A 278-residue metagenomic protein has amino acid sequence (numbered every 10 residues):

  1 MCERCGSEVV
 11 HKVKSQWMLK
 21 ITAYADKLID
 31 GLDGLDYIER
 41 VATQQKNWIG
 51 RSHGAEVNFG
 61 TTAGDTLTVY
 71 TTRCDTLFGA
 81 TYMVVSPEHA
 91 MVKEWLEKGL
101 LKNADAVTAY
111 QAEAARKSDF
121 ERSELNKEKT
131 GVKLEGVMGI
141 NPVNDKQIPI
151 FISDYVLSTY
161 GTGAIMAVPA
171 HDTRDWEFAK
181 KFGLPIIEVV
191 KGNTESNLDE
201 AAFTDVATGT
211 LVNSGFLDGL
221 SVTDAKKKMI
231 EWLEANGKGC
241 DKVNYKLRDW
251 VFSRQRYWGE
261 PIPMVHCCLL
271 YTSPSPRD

Functional and structural regions predicted by a protein language model:
M1-L67, C74, A164-L270: Residue patterns forming the tRNA-binding/recognition surfaces of aminoacyl-tRNA synthetases and related DALR
V41-K46, G50-T68, S118-N144: Flexible, glycine/threonine-enriched loop-and-boundary segments that flank and lead into catalytic domains of large
T66-T72, P149-I152, S273: Short amphipathic beta-strand/extended segments with alternating polar/hydrophobic composition
T68-E88: Conserved phosphate/anionic-ligand binding catalytic regions in large, soluble enzymes, centered on
T72, P87, P142, I152-Y155 (+1 more regions): Fold-independent oxyanion-binding glycine-rich loops and adjacent beta-strand/coil segments at enzyme active sites
M91: RNA/tRNA-interacting regions in translation and RNA-turnover enzymes
E94-N193, L198: Catalytic alpha/beta core of large soluble enzyme barrels
Y271-D278: Conserved small/polar residues in nucleotide/adenosyl-binding loops
